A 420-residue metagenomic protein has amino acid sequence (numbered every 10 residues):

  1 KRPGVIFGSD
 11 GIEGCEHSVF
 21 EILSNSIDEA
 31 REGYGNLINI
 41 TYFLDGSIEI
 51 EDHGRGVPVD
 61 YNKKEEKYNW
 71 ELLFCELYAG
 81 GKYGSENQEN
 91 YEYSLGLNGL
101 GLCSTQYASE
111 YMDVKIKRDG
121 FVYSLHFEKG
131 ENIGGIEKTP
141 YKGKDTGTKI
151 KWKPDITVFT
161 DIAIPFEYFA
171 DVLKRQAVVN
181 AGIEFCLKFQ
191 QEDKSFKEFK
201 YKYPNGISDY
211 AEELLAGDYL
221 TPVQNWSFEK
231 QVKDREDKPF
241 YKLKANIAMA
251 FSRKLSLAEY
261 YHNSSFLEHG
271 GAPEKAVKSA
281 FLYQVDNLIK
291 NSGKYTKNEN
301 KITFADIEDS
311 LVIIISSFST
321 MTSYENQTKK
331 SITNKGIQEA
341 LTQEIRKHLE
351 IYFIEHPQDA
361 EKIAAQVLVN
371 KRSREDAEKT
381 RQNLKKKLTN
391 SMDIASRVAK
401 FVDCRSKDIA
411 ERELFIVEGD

Functional and structural regions predicted by a protein language model:
R2, F20, D28-R31, G35-S47 (+7 more regions): GHKL-family ATPase ATP-binding module
R2-V19: Conserved short strand/loop->alpha-helix "switch" segment adjacent to the catalytic nucleotide/phosphoryl-transfer site
G11, N62-E66, Y203: Residue-level signature of the cytosolic catalytic core of signaling kinases
E16, N62-K64, Y107-S109: Ubiquitous "structural anchor" signal
V57-A79: Short conserved segment of the HATPase_c
